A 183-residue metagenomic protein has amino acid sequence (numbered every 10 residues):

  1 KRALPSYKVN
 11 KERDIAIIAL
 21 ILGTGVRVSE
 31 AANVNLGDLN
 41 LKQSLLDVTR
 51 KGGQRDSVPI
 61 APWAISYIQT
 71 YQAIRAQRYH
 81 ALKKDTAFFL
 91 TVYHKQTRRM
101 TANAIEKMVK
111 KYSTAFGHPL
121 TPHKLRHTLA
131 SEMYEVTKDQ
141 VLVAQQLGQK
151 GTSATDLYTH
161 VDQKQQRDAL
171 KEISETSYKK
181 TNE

Functional and structural regions predicted by a protein language model:
K1-E183: Conserved catalytic core of the tyrosine transesterase superfamily
